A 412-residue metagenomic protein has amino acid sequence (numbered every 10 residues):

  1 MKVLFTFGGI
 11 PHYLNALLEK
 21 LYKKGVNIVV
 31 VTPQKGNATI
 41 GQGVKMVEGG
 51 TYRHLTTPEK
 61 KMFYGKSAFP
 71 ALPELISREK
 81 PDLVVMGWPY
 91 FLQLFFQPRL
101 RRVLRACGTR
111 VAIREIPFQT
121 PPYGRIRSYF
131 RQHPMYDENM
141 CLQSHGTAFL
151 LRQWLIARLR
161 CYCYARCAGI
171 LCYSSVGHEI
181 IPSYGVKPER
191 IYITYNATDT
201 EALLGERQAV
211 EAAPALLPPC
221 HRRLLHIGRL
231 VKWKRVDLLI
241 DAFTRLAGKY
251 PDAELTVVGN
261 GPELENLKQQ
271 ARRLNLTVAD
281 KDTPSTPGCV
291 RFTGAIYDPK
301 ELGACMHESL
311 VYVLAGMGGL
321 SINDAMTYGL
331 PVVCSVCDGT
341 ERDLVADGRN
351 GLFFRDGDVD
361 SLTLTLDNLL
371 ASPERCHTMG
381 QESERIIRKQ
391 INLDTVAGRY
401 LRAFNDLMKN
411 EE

Functional and structural regions predicted by a protein language model:
F149-C161, A165-V210, D324: Donor nucleotide-sugar binding/catalytic pocket of nucleotide-sugar-dependent glycosyltransferases
A215-F243, T256: Conserved donor-binding/catalytic core segment of Leloir-type glycosyltransferases
D252, T286, S361, N368 (+3 more regions): A short, well-ordered alpha-helix in the C-terminal region of glycosyltransferases
K268-I296: Nucleotide-activated donor-binding/catalytic signature segment of Leloir-type glycosyltransferases, i.e., the conserved
A295, D347-G348, L352-V359, N368-E374: Conserved acidic donor-binding segment of nucleotide-sugar-dependent glycosyltransferases
A295, L302-S309, A325-M326: Short alpha-helical donor nucleotide-sugar binding micro-motif in glycosyltransferases
A304-M317, L330-P331: Acidic donor-binding loop of glycosyltransferase active sites
N323-T327, V336-F353: Short acidic/histidine- and often glycine-rich active-site loop of Leloir-type glycosyltransferases that engages
